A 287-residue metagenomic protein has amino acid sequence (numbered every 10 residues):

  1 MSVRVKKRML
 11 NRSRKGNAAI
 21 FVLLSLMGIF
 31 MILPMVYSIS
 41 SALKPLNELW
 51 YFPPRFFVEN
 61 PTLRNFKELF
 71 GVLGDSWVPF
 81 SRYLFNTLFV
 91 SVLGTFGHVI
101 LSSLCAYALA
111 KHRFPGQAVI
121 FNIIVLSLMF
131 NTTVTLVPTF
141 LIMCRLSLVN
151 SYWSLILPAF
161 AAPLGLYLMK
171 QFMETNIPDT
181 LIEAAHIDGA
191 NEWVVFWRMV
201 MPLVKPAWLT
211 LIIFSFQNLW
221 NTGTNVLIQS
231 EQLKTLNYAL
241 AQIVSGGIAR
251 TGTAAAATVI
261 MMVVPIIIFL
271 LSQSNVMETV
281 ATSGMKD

Functional and structural regions predicted by a protein language model:
S2-D287: A hydrophobic, multi-pass inner-membrane permease signature
